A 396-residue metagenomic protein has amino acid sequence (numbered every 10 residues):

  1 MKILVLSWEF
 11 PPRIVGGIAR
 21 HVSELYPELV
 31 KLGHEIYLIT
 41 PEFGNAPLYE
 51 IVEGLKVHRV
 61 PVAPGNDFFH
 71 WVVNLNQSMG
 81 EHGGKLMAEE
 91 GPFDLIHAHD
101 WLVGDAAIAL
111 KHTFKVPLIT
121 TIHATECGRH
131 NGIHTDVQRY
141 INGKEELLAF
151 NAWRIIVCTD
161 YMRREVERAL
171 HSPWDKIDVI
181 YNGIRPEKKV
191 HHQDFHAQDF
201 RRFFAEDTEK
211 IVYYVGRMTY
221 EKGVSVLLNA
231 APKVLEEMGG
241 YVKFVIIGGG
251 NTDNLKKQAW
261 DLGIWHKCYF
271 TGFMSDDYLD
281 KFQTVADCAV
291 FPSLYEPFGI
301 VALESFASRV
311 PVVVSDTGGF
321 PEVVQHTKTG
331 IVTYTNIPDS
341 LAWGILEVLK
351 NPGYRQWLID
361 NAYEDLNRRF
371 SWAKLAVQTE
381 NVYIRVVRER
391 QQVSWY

Functional and structural regions predicted by a protein language model:
M1-Y49, E53-K56, W395: N-terminal subdomain of nucleotide-sugar transferases
Y161, G183: Carbohydrate-associated surface elements
A205-K222, L228-A231: Conserved donor-binding/catalytic core segment of Leloir-type glycosyltransferases
K256-M274: Nucleotide-activated donor-binding/catalytic signature segment of Leloir-type glycosyltransferases, i.e., the conserved
F273-M274, K281-A286: Short alpha-helical donor nucleotide-sugar binding micro-motif in glycosyltransferases
L294: Aromatic "clamp/platform" in nucleotide-sugar-dependent glycosyltransferases that forms part of the donor/acceptor
P311-V314: Short hydrophobic beta-strand element within catalytic cores of glycosyltransferases and related nucleotide-activated
H326-T327, I331-P338, E347-P352: Conserved acidic donor-binding segment of nucleotide-sugar-dependent glycosyltransferases
